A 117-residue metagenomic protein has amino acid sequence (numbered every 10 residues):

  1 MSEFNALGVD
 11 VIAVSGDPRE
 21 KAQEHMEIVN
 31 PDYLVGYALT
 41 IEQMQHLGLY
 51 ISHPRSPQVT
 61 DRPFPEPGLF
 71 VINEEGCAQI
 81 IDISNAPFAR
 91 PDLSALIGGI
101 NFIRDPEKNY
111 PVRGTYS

Functional and structural regions predicted by a protein language model:
M1-S117: Chalcogenol-based redox active-site neighborhoods
